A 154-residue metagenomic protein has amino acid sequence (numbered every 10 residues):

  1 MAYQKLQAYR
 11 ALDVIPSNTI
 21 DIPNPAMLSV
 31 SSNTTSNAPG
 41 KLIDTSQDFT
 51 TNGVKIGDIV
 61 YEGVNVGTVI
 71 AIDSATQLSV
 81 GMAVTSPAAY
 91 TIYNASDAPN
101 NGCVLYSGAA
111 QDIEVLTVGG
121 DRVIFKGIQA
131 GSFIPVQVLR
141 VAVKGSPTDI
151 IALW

Functional and structural regions predicted by a protein language model:
M1-M27, N65-A71, T91-W154: Surface-exposed, low-hydrophobicity beta-strand/loop segments enriched in small/polar/acidic residues
M27-N52, Y61-D97: Small/polar beta-strand repeat architecture
